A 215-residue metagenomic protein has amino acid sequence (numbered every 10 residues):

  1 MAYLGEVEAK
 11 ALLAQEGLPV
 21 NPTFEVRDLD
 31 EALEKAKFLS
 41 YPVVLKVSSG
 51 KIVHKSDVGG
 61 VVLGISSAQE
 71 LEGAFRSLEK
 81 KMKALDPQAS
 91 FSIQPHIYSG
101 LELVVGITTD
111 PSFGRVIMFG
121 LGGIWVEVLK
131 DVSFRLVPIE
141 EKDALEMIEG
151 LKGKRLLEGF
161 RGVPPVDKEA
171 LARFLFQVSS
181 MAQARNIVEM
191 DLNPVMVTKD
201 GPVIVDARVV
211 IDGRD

Functional and structural regions predicted by a protein language model:
M1-L192, M196-D215: ATP-dependent carboxylate/acyl-activation modules
